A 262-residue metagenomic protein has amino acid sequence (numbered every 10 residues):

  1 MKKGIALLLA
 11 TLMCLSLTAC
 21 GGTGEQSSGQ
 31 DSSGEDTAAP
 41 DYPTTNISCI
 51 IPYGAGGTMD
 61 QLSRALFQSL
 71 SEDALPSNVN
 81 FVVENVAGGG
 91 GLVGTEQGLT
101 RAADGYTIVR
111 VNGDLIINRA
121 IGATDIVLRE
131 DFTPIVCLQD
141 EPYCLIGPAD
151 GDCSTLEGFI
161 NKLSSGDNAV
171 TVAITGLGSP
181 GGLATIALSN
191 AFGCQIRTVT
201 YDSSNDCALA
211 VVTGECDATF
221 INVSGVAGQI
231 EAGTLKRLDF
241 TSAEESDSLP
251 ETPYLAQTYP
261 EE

Functional and structural regions predicted by a protein language model:
M1-S48: Short, low-complexity disordered leader/linker segments with a strong preference for bacterial N-terminal type II
D31-E130, C194-A218, Q229: N-terminal (or domain-start) structured segment
D60-R64, Q68, G182, I186 (+1 more regions): Short, surface-exposed alpha-helical segments at coil->helix boundaries
L75-S77, Q97-T107, A120-D206, L255 (+1 more regions): Hinge/capping helix and adjacent helix->loop/strand transition within the periplasmic-binding protein
V109-V111, V172-I174, F220, D239: Short beta-strand segments
G113, A149, V223-S224, S242: Short secondary-structure boundary segments
D167-N168, C216, L235: Short, high-confidence coil segments that cap the C-terminus of an alpha-helix and link into the following beta-strand
G228-E262: C-terminal lobe and pocket-closing loops of periplasmic/extracytoplasmic Venus-flytrap solute-binding proteins
